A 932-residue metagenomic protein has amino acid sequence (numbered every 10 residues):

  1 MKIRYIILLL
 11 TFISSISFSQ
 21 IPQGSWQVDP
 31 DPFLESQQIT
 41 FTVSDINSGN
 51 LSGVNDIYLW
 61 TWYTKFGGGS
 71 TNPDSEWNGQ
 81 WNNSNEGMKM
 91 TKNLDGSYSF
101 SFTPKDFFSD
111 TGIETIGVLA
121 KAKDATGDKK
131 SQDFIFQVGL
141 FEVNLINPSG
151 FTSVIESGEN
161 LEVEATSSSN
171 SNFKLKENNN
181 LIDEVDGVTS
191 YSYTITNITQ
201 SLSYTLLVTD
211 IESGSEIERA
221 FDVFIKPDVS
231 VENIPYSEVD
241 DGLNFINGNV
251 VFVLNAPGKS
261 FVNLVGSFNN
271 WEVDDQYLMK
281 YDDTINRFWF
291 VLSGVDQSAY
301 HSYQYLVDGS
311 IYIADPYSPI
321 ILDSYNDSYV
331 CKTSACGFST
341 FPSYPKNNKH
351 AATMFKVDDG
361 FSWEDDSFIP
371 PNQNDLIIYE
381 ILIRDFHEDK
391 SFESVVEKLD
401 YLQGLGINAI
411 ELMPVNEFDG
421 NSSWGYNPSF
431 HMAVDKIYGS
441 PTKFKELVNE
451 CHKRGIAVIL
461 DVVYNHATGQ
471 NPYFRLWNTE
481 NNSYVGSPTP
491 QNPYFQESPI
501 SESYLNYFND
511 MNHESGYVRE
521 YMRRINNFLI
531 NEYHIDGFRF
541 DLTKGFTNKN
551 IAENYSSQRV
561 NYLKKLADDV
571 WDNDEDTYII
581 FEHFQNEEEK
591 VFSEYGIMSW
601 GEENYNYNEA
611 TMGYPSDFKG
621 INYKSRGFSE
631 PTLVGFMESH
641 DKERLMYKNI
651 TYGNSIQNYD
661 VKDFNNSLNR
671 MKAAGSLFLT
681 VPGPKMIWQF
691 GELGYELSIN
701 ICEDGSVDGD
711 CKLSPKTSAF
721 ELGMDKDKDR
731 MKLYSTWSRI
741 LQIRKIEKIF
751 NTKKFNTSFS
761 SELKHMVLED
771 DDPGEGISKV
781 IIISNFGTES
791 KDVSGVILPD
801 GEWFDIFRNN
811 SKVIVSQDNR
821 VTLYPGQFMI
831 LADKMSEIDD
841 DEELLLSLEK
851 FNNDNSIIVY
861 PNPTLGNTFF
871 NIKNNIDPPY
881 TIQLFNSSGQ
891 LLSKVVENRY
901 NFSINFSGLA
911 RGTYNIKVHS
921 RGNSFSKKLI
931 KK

Functional and structural regions predicted by a protein language model:
P30-E35, F151-E159, N244-F245, Y860-G866: Short, solvent-exposed loop/linker segments at the N-terminal edge of repeated beta-sheet extracellular domains
D56-S109, V185-G187, L243-I246, V251-Y300 (+1 more regions): Aromatic-rich carbohydrate-binding modules that target alpha-glucans
G187-S203, S903: Solvent-exposed segments in extracellular or luminal domains encompassing
F224-V262, A314-N374: Basic K/R-rich, polyanion-interacting modules in nucleoproteins and related proteins
E232, N416-E417, W424-N427, L542-K642 (+8 more regions): Active-site-proximal helices and loops of the catalytic beta/alpha 8
I321-L322, K346, G360-L376, L382-H534 (+3 more regions): Substrate-binding/active-site clefts of carbohydrate-active enzymes
V815-L845, G912: C-terminal beta-strand-rich structural cap/linker in extracellular carbohydrate-active enzymes
E849-K932: C-terminal outer-membrane/trafficking sorting elements
